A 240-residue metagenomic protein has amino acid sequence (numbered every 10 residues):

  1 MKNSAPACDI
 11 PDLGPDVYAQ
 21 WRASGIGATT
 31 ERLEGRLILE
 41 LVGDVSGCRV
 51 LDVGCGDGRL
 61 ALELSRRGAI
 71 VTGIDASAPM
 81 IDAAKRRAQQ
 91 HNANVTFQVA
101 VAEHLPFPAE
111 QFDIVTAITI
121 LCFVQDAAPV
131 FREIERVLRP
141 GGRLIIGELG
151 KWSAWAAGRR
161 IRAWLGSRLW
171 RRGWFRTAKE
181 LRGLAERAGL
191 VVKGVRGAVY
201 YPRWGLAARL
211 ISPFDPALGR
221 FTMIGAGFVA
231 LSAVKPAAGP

Functional and structural regions predicted by a protein language model:
M1-V45, R59, E63, A83 (+2 more regions): Conserved class I S-adenosyl-L-methionine
L51, D57-H104: Class I SAM-dependent methyltransferase SAM/SAH-binding core
T116: A conserved beta-strand element that flanks and buttresses the S-adenosyl-L-methionine
T119-C122: Short catalytic micro-motifs in class I SAM-dependent methyltransferases
A128-P140: A short glycine-rich, Lys/Arg-flanked "PGG" loop and its adjoining helix->strand segment in the class I
R143-R168: Conserved class I S-adenosyl-L-methionine
A163-E180: Acceptor-substrate binding/catalytic loop of class I
K193-P240: A C-terminal cap/extension of S-adenosyl-L-methionine-dependent methyltransferases that defines the acceptor-substrate
